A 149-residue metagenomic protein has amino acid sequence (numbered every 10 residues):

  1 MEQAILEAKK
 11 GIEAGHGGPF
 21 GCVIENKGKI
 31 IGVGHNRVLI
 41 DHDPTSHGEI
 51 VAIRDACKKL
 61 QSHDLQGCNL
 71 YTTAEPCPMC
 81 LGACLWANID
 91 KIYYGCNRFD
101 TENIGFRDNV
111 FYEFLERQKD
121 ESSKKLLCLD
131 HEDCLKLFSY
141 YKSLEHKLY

Functional and structural regions predicted by a protein language model:
M1, F20-G21, E49, L81: Alpha-helical structural signal
M1-E13, P76, A83-Y149: Zinc-dependent deaminase
A4, A8-G11, C22, G48 (+1 more regions): Small-residue (primarily alanine) positions within well-ordered alpha-helices, especially packing/interaction faces
H16-F20, Q66: Short, basic and Ser/Thr-rich N-terminal targeting/leader segments
P19-G28: Short beta-strand scaffold segments in enzyme catalytic cores
I31-V38: Short beta->alpha transition motifs characteristic of CBS
V38, T72, C96: Residues that line or immediately flank small-molecule/substrate-binding pockets and catalytic motifs
H42-S46, I50-A87: Helix-adjacent hinge/juxtasegments
